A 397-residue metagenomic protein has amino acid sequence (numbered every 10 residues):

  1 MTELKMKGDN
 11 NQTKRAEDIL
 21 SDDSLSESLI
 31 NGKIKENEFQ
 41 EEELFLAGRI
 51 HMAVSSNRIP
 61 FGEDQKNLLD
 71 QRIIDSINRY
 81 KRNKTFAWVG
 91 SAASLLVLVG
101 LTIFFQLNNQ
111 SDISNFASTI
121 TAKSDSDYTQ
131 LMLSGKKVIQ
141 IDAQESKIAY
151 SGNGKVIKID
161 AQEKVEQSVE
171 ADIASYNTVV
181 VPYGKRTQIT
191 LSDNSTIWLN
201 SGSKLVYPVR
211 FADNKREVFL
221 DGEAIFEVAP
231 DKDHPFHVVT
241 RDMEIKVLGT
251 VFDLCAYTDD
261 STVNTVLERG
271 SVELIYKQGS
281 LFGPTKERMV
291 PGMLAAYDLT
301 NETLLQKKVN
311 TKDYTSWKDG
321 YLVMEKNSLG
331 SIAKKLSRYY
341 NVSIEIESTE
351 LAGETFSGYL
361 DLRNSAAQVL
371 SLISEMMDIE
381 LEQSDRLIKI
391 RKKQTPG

Functional and structural regions predicted by a protein language model:
M1-Q12, A16, S26-S124: Membrane-interface anchoring determinants
R82-S91, V97-G397: A residue-level detector for the "anchor" residue at the start of short, highly conserved motifs
